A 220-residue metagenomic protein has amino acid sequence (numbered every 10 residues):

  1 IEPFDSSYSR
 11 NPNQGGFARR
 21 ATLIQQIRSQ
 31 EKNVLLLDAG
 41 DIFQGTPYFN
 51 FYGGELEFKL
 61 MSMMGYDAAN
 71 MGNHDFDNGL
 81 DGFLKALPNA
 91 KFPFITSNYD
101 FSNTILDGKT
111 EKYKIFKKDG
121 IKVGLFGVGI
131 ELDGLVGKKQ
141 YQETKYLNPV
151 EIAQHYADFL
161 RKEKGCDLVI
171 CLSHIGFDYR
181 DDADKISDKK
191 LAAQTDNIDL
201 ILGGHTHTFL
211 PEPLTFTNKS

Functional and structural regions predicted by a protein language model:
I1-S220: Acidic, metal/ion-coordinating pockets
